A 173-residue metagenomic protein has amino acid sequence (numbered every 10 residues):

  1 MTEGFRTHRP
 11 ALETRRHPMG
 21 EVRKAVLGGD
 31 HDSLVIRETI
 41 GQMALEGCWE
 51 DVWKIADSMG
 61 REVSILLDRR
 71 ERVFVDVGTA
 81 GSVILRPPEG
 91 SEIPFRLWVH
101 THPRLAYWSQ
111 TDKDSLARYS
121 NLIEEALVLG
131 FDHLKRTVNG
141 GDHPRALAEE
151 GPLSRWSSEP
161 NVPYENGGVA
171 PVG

Functional and structural regions predicted by a protein language model:
M1-L97, R104-G173: Conserved beta-strand-loop surface patch within small alpha/beta domains used for substrate/adaptor or ligand engagement
